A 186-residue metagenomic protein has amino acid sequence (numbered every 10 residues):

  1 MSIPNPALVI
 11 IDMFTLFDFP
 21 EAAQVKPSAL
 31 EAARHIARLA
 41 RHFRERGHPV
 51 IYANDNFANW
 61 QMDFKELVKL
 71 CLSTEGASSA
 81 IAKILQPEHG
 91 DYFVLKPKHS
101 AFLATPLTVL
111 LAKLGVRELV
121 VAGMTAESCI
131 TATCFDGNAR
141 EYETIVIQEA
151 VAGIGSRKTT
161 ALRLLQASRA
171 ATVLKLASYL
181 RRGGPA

Functional and structural regions predicted by a protein language model:
M1-A7, R38-R46, L70-A186: Active-site-adjacent betaalpha module
P4, A22-N54: A short alpha/beta connector and helix-capping loop motif
A7-L16: Short acidic catalytic loops
I10, A53, I147: Generic enzyme active-site microenvironment
L16, N56-N59, A126, V151-G153: Solvent-exposed loop/turn segments at secondary-structure junctions within structured extracellular/periplasmic domains
F17-D18, A58-K65, K83-F93: Short, basic/glycine-rich phosphate-binding loops at helix/coil junctions that contact nucleotide phosphates
A22-V25, E66-V68, L119: Short, basic, glycine/proline-bearing loop/turn elements
P49-V50, N54-K69: Early exported N-terminus immediately downstream of N-terminal targeting peptides
